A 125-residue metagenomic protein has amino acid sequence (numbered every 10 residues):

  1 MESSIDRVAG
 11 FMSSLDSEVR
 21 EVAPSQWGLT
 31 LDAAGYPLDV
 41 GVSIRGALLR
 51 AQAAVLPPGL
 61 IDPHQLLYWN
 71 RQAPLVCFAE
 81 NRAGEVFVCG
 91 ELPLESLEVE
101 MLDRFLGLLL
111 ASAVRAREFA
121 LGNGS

Functional and structural regions predicted by a protein language model:
M1-P37, Q72, F78-N81: Charge-rich, low-complexity N-terminal segments
S3, R7-G10, I61-Q65, M101: Exposed alpha-helical structural elements
F11-L15, L66-A73, F105-F119: Conserved short hydrophobic interaction patches
T30-G35, A53-P58, G90-L94: Secondary-structure transition/turn motif
Y36-Q52: Short, well-structured hydrophobic secondary-structure segments
A47-F87: Short, internal acidic amphipathic alpha-helical interface segments that mediate docking to partner proteins
F78-A79, A83-G107, A111-S125: Well-ordered alpha/beta subsegment
